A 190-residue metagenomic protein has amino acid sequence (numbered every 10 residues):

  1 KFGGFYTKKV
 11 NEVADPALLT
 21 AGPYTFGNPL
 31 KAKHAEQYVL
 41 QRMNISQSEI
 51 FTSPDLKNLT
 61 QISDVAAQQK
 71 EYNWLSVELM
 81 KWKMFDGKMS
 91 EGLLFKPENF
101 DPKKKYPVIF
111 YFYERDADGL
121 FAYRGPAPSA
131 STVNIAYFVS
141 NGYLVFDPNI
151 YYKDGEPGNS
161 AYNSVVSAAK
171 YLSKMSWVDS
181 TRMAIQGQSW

Functional and structural regions predicted by a protein language model:
G4-A21, T52-Q61: Surface-exposed loop/turn elements that mediate protein-protein interactions on large endomembrane-trafficking
K8, T20-G22, G27-K33: Extended, charged coiled-coil "arm/hinge" scaffolds of SMC/Rad50-like chromosome-maintenance ATPases and other large
G27-W190: Serine-hydrolase catalytic core recognition
